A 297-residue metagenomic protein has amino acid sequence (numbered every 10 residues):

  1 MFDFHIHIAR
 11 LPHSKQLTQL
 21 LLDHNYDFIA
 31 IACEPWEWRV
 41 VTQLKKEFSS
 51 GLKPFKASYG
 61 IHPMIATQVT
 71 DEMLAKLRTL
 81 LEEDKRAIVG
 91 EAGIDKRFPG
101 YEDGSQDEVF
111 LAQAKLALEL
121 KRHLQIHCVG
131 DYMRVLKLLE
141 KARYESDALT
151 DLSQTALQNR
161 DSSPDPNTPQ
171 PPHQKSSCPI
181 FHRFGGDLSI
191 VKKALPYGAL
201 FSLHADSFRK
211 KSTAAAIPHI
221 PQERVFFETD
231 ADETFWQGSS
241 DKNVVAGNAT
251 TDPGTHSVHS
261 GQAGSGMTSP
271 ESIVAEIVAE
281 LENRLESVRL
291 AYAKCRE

Functional and structural regions predicted by a protein language model:
M1-E297: Mid-domain alpha/beta scaffold segments of enzyme catalytic cores
